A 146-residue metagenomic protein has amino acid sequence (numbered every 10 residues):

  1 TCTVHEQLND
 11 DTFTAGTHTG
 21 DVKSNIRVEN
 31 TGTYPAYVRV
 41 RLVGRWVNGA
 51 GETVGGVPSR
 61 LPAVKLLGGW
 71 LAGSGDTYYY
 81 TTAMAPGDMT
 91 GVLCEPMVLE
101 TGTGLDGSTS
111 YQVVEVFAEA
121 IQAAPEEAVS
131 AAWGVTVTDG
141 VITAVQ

Functional and structural regions predicted by a protein language model:
T1-Q146: Long, small/polar-residue-biased beta-strand-and-loop interaction regions
